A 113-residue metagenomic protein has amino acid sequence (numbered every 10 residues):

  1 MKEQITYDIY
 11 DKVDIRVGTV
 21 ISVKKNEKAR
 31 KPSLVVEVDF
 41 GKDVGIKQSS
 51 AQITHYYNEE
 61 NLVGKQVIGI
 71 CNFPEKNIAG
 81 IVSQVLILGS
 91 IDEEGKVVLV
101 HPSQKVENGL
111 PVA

Functional and structural regions predicted by a protein language model:
M1-A113: Phosphate-backbone binding interfaces of nucleic-acid-interacting proteins
